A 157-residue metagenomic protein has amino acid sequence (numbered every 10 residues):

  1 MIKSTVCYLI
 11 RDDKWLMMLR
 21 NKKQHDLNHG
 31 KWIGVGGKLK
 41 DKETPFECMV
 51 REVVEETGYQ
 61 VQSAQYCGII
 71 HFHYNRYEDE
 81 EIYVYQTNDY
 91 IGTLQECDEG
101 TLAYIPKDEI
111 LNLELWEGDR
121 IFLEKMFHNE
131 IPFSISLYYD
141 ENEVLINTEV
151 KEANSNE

Functional and structural regions predicted by a protein language model:
M1-M17, K38: Conserved N-terminal beta-strand and adjoining loop/helix that marks the start of the Nudix/MutT-like hydrolase domain
R11-D13, D140-N142, N154: Short acidic-glycine loop/turn motifs at beta-strand connectors
H25-G30, E78-D79: A conserved beta-turn-beta hairpin within the catalytic core of GNAT-like acetyltransferases that forms part
W32-K38: Short glycine-enriched, charge-decorated loop/helix-capping segments at active-site entrances that position
L39-Q62, F72-M126, N147-E157: Unchanged
I131-D140: Low-complexity, intrinsically disordered Gly/Pro/Thr-rich segments
